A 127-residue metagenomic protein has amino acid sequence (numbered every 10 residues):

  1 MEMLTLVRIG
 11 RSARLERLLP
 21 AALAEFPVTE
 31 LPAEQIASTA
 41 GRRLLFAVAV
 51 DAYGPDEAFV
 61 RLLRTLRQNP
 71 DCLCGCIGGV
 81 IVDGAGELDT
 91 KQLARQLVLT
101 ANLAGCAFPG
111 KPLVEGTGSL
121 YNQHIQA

Functional and structural regions predicted by a protein language model:
M1-A127: FMN-binding flavodoxin-like domain, especially the glycine-rich phosphate-binding loop
